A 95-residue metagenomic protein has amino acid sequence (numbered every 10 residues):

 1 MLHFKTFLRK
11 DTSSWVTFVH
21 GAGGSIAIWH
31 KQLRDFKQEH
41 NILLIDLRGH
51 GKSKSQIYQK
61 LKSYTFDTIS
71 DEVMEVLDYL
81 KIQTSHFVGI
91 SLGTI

Functional and structural regions predicted by a protein language model:
F4: Conserved beta3 VAIK motif of the Hanks protein kinase fold
F7-Y58: Conserved HGGG/HGGXW glycine-rich cap/lid loop of the alpha/beta-hydrolase fold
R34, L43, L47-V88, L92: Active-site loop/oxyanion-hole signature of alpha/beta-hydrolase fold enzymes
I95: An aromatic- and histidine-rich active-site surface loop
